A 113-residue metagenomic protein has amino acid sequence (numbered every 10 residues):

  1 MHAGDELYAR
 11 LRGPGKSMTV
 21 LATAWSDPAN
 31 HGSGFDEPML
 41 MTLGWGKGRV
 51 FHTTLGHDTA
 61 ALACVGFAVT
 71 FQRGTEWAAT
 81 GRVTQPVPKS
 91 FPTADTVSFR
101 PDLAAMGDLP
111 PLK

Functional and structural regions predicted by a protein language model:
M1-G46, P86-P88: Catalytic beta-strand/loop cores that center a nucleophilic Ser/Cys/Thr and support acyl-enzyme chemistry
P28-A29, G56-C64: Active-site rim elements
M39, C64-V65: Exported/periplasmic ABC-transporter solute-binding proteins
T53: CN hydrolase (nitrilase-like) catalytic-core segments centered on the catalytic cysteine and neighboring Lys/Glu
F67-A78: Short amphipathic C-terminal alpha-helix that caps PH/PH-like domains
R82-K113: Long alpha-helical segments found as membrane-embedded helices
